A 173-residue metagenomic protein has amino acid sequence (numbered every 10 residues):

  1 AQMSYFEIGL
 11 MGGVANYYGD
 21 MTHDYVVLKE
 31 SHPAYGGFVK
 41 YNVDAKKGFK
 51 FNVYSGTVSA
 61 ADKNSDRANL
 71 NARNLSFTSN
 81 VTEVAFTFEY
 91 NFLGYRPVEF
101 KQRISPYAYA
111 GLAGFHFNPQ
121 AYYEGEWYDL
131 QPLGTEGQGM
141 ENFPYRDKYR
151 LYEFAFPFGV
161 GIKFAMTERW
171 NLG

Functional and structural regions predicted by a protein language model:
A1-N42, P119: Short glycine/proline- and aromatic-enriched beta-strand/turn motifs that initiate or cap beta-hairpins
M3, A15, D44-K46, L93-Y95 (+1 more regions): Outer-membrane beta-barrel channels and translocator barrels
S4, K29-P33, N80-V84, Q102-I104 (+1 more regions): Residues that define the transmembrane beta-barrel architecture of outer-membrane proteins
L10-V14, G37-Y41, F86-F92, A110-G114 (+1 more regions): Residues on the lipid-exposed face of transmembrane beta-strands in outer-membrane beta-barrel proteins
D20-V26, N69-F77, E141-K148: Extracellular loop and loop/strand-boundary signature of outer-membrane beta-barrel proteins
Y25-K29, F38-K40, V53-S55, E89 (+2 more regions): Transmembrane beta-barrel domains of bacterial outer-membrane proteins
A45-L133: Gram-negative (and chloroplast) outer-membrane scaffold detector with strong preference for beta-barrel transmembrane
S105-G173: Outer-membrane beta-barrel transmembrane domain signature
